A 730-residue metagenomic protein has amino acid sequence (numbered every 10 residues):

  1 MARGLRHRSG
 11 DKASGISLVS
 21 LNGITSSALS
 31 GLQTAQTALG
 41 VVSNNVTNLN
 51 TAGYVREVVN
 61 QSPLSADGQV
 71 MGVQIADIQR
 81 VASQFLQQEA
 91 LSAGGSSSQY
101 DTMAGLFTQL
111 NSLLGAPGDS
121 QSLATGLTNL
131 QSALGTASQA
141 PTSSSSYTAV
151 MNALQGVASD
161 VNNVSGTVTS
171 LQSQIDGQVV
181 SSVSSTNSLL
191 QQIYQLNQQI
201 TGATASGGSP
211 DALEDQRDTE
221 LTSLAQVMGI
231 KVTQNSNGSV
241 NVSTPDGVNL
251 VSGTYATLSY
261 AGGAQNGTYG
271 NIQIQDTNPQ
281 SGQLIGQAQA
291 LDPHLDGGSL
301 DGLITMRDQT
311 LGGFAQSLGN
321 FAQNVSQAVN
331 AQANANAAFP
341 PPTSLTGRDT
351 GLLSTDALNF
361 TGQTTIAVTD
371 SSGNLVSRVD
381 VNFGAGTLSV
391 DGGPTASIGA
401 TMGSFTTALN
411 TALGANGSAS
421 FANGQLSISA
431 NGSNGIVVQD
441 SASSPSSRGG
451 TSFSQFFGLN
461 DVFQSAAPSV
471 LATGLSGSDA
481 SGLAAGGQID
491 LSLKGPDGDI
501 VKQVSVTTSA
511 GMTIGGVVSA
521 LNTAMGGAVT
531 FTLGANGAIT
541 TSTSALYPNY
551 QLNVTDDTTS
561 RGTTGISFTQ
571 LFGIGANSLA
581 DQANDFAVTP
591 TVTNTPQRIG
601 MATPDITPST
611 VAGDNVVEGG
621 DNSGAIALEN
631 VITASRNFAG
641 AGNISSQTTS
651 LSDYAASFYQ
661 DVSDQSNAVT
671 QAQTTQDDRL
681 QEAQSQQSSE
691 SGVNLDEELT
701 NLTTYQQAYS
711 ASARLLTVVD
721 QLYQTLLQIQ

Functional and structural regions predicted by a protein language model:
A2-Q730: Structural signature of extracellular appendage/secretion-system components
